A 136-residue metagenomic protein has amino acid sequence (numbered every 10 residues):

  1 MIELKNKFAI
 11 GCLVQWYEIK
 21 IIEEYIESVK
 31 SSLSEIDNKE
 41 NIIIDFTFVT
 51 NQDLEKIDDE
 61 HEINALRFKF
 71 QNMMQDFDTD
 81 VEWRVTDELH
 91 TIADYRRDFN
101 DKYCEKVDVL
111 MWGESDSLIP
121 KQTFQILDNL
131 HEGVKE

Functional and structural regions predicted by a protein language model:
N6-A9, E40-F46, T79-E82: Residue-level recognition of the N-termini of beta-strands and the immediately preceding loop/turn
F8-Y25, S32, V49-N51: A conserved hydrophobic helix/loop-capping motif in glycosyltransferases and polysaccharide synthases
V14-Q15, V49-N51, V85-L89, A93 (+2 more regions): Preference for well-ordered, secondary-structure-rich cores of eukaryotic proteins
E24, S28, K69, D94 (+2 more regions): Alpha-helical elements of Rossmann-like donor-binding domains used by nucleotide-donor carbohydrate transfer enzymes
E24-I42, D53-L54: Short, acidic, metal-binding catalytic loop of nucleotide-sugar glycosyltransferases
D53-V107: Active-site-proximal specificity loops/subdomain of glycosyltransferases
K106-L118: Short beta-strand-to-loop acidic/aromatic patch adjacent to the donor-nucleotide binding site
Q122-E136: Conserved donor-nucleotide/metal-binding helix-loop-beta segment in metal-dependent transferases, i.e., the alpha-helix
